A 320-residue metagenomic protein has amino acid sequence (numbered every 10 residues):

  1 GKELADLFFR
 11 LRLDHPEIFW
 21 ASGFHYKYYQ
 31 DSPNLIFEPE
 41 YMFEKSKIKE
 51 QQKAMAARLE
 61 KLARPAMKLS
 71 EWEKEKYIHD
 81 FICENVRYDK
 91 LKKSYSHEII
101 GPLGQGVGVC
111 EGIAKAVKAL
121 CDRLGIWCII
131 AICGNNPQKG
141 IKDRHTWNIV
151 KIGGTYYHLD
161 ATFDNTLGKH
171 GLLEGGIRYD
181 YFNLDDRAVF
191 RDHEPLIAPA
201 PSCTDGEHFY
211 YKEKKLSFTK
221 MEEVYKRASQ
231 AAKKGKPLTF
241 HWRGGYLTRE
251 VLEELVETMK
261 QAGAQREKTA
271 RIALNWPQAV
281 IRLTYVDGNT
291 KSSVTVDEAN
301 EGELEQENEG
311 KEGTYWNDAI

Functional and structural regions predicted by a protein language model:
G1-L69, A188-I320: N-terminal accessory/pre-domain segments preceding catalytic cores
L13-P16, R64, D80-R87, K118 (+2 more regions): Sec-exported extracytoplasmic/periplasmic mature domains
F43, N85-D89, C110, N135-K139 (+2 more regions): Solvent-exposed loop/turn segments at secondary-structure junctions within structured extracellular/periplasmic domains
F43-P102: Secondary-structure boundary elements
G101-G106, N135-P137: Conserved short loop/turn motifs at secondary-structure junctions
Q105-V109, I113: Secondary-structure capping and boundary motifs in well-ordered enzyme cores
G112-R187: Hydrophobic/aromatic-rich core segments of domains that either
